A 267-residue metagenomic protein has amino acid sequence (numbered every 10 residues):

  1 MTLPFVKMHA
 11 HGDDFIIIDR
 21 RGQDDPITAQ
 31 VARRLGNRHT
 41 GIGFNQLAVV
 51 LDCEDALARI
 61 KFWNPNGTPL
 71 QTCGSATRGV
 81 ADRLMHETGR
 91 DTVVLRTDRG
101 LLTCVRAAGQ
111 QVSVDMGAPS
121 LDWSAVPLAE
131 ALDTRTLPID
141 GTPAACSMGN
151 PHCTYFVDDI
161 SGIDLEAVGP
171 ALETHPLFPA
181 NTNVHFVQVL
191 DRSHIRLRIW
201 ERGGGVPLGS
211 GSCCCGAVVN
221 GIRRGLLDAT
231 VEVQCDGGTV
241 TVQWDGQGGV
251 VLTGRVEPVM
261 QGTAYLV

Functional and structural regions predicted by a protein language model:
M1-G109, T154-V267: A glycine-rich beta-to-alpha transition motif near the start of alpha/beta enzyme domains, typified by
L70, G117-A118, S124-V126, F156: Flexible, glycine/proline-enriched loop segments at strand-loop-helix junctions that form or flank small-ligand binding
G109-V112, P119: Transmembrane helix-loop-helix hairpins in multi-pass inner-membrane proteins
D115, P143-S147, R196: Active-site-proximal beta-strand elements of phosphoester/diester hydrolases
A118-P119, T239: Short, charged beta-turn/beta-strand-edge "cap" motif at the junction between a beta-strand and an adjacent loop
P119-S120, P258: Active-site/binding-pocket entry motifs
S120-T142, A167: Active-site glycine-rich loop that binds ribose-phosphate moieties when present
R135-G162: Internal active-site segments that recognize and position negatively charged phosphoryl groups and nucleotide moieties
